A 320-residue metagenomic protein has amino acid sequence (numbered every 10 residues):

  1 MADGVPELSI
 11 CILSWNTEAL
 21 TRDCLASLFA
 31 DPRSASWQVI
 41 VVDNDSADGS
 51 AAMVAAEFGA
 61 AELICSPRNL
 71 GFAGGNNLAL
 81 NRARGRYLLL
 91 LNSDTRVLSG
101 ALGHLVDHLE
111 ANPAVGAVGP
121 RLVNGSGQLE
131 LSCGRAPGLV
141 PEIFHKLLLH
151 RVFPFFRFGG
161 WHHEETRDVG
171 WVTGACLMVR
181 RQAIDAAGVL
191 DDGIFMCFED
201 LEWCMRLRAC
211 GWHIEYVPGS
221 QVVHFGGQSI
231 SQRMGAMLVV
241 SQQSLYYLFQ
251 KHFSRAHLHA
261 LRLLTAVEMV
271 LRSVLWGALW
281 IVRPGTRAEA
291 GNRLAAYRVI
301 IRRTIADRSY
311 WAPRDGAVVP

Functional and structural regions predicted by a protein language model:
M1-A30: N-proximal low-complexity "stem/linker" segments adjacent to membrane-targeting elements
S27, A35, D43-A52, R68 (+1 more regions): A conserved acidic beta->alpha catalytic loop
C65-A83, H104: Glycine-rich, basic loop-to-helix element that forms the pyrophosphate-binding segment of sugar-nucleotide handling
L88: Short aromatic/hydrophobic "clamp" motif used to bind/position activated sugar donors
R96-S132: Conserved donor NDP-sugar-binding/catalytic core segment of glycosyltransferases
P137-G170: Short, flexible, basic/aromatic active-site loop/helix in glycosyltransferases
E164, G170-Q221: A short, conserved alpha-helix in the catalytic core of glycosyltransferases
A209-A288: Active-site-adjacent helix/loop segment of glycosyltransferases that harbors family-specific signature motifs
